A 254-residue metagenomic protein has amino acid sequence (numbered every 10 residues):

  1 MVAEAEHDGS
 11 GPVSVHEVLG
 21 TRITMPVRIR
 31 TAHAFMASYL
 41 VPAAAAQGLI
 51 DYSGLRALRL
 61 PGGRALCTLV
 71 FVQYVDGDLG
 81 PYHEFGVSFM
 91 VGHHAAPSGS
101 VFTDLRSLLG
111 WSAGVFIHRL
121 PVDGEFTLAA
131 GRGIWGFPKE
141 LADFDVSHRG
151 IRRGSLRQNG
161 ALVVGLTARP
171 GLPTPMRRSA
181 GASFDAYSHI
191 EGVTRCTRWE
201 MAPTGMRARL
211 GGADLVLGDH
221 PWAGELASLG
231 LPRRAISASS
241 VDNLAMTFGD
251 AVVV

Functional and structural regions predicted by a protein language model:
M1-D78, Y82, H94, W222 (+3 more regions): N-terminal domain-onset segments
V2-T21, G114, R119-V254: Interaction-surface and assembly-scaffold signal
V27, T31, G63-L66, Y74 (+6 more regions): Alpha-helical protein-protein interaction elements
S53-A57, G62, F85, T103-L105 (+1 more regions): Generic preference for flexible, low-structure residues
L69-R119: Hydrophobic/aromatic-rich structural module bridging two neighboring secondary-structure elements via a short loop
